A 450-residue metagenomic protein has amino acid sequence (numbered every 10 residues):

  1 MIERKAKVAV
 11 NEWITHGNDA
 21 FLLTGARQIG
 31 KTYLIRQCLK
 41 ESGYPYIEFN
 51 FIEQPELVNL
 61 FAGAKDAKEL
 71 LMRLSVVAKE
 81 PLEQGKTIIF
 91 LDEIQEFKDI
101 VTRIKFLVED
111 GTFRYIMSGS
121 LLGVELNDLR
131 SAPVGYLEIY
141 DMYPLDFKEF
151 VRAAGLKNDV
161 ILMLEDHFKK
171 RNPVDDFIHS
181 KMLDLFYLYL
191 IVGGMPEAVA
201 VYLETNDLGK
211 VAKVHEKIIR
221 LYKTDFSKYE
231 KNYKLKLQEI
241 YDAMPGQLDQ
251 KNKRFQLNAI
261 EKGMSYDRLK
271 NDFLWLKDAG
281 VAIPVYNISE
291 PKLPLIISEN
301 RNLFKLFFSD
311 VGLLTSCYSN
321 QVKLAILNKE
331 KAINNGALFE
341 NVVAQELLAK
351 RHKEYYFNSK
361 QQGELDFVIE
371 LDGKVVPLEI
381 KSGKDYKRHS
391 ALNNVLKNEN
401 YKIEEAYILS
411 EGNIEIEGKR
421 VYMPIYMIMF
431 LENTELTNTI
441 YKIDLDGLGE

Functional and structural regions predicted by a protein language model:
M1-T15: Pre-Walker A adenine-sensing motif
K31: Conserved lysine of the Walker
L34, C38: Hydrophobic positions on the alpha1 helix immediately C-terminal to the Walker A/P-loop
E53-G85: Short glycine-rich substrate-engagement loop in P-loop NTPases that contacts/grips substrate
R114-S120, D141: Structural recognition of the conserved hydrophobic beta-strand(s) that form the central parallel beta-sheet of P-loop
N127-D249: Interdomain motor-coupling "hinge/lid" segment immediately C-terminal to the ATP-binding subdomain of NTP-driven enzymes
A200-D372: Accessory nucleic acid-recognition modules appended to NTPase machines
G412-E450: Domain-level recognition of nuclease-like catalytic cores that cleave nucleotide substrates
